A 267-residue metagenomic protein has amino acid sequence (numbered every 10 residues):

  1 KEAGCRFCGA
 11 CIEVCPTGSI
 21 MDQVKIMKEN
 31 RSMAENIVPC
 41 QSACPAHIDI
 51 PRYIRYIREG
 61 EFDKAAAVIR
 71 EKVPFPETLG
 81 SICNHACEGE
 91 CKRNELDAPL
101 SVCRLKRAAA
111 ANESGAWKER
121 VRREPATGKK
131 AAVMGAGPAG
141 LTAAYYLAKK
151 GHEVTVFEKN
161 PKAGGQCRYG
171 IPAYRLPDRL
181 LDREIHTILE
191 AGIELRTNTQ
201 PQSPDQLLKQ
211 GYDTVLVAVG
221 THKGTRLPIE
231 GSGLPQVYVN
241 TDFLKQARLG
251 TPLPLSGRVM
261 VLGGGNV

Functional and structural regions predicted by a protein language model:
K1-F7, I20-A43, K64-H85, W117-M134 (+4 more regions): Ferredoxin-like iron-sulfur electron-transfer modules
A10-M27, P39-E59, G80-A109, T155 (+3 more regions): Iron-sulfur cluster-binding cysteine motifs and their immediate structural context in ferredoxin-like electron-transfer
R55, Y145-Y146, R168-Y169, L227-G231: Short amphipathic alpha-helical segments
A66-V73, N84, L105, Q166-Y212: N-terminal Rossmann-like dinucleotide/flavin-binding domain of flavoprotein oxidoreductases that bind FAD/FMN
R93-K129, R183, Q210, V237-N240: Extreme N-terminal leader/targeting segments of oxidoreductases
M134-F157, R196-G211, K223-T225, D242-V267: Rossmann-like dinucleotide/flavin-binding elements
H152-R168: Glycine-rich FAD pyrophosphate-binding loop
V215-V217, T221-L244: Glycine-rich beta-alpha-beta "Rossmann" dinucleotide-binding loop(s) and their flanking helix/strand
